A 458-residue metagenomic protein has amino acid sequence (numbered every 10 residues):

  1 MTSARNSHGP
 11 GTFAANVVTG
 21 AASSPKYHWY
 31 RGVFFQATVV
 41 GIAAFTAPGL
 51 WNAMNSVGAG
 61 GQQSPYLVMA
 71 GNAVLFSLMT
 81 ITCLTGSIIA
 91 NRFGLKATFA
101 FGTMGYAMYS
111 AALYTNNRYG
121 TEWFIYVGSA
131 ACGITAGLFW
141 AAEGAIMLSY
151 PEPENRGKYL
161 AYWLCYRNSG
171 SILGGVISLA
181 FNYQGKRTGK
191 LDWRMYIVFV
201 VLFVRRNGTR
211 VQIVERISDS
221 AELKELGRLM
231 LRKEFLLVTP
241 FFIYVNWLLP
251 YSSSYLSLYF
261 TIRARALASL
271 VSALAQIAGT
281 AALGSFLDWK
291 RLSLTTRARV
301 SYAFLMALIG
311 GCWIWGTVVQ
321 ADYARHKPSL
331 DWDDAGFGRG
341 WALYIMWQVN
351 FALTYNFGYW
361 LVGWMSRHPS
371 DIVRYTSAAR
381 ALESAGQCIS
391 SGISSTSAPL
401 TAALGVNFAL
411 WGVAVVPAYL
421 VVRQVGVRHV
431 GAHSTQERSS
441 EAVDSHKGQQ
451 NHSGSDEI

Functional and structural regions predicted by a protein language model:
T2-L50, N451-D456: Cytosolic juxtamembrane N-terminal segment immediately preceding the first transmembrane helix of multi-pass
V33, L50-M54, R206-T376, R380: Membrane-interfacial loop- and helix-cap regions that link adjacent transmembrane helices in polytopic membrane proteins
V40-P48, N72, F76, S110 (+6 more regions): Helical-face signature of the major facilitator-like transporter fold
S56-L67, L113-W123, L148-N155, S171-I197 (+6 more regions): Extracellular/lumenal inter-transmembrane loop segments of multi-pass membrane transporters
Y66, A97-L113, R297-G316: Structural signature of the two symmetry-related core transmembrane helices
N72, L78-T80, C132-F139, E154-F203 (+3 more regions): Glycine-rich segments within core transmembrane alpha-helices of 12-TM secondary carriers
I81-E122: Conserved MFS/SLC helix-loop-helix module at the cytosolic interface between two early adjacent transmembrane helices
D192-R206, A303-G310, A403-R423: Symmetry-related core transmembrane helices of the 12-TM Major Facilitator Superfamily/SLC fold
